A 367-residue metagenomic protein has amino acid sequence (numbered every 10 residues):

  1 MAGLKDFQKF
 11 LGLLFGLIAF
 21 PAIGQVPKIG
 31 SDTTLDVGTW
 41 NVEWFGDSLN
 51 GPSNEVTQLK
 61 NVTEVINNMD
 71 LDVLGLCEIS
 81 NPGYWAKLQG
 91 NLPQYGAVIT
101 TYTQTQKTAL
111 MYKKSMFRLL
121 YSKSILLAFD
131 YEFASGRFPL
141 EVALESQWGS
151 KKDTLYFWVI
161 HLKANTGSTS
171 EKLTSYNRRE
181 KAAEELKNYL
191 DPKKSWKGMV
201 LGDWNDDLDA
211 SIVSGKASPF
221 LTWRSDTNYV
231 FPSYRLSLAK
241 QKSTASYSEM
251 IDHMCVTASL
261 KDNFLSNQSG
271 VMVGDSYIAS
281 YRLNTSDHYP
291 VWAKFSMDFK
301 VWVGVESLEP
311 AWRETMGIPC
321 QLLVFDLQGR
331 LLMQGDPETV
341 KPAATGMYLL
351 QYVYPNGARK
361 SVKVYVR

Functional and structural regions predicted by a protein language model:
M1-V26: Bacterial Sec-dependent N-terminal signal peptides
I23-Q94, Y102-Q106, A183-E184, I278-Y281 (+1 more regions): N-terminal, active-site-proximal structural segment of metallo-dependent hydrolase catalytic domains
Q25-P27, P82, K123, A134-G136 (+2 more regions): Metal-dependent phosphoester-hydrolase catalytic domains
T33-T34, S48, T154, A210 (+2 more regions): Coil residues (strongly favoring Ser/Thr
V37-V42, V62-W85, M111, V142 (+5 more regions): Active-site beta-strand/loop signature of hydrolases that rely on acidic residues for catalysis
G46-S53, L71-E78, L127-Y131, S168-N177 (+2 more regions): Second-shell loop/turn segments in exported
V73, I79-L162: Structured beta-strand-rich core segments of catalytic domains in phosphoester-bond hydrolases
G304-R367: C-terminal outer-membrane/trafficking sorting elements
